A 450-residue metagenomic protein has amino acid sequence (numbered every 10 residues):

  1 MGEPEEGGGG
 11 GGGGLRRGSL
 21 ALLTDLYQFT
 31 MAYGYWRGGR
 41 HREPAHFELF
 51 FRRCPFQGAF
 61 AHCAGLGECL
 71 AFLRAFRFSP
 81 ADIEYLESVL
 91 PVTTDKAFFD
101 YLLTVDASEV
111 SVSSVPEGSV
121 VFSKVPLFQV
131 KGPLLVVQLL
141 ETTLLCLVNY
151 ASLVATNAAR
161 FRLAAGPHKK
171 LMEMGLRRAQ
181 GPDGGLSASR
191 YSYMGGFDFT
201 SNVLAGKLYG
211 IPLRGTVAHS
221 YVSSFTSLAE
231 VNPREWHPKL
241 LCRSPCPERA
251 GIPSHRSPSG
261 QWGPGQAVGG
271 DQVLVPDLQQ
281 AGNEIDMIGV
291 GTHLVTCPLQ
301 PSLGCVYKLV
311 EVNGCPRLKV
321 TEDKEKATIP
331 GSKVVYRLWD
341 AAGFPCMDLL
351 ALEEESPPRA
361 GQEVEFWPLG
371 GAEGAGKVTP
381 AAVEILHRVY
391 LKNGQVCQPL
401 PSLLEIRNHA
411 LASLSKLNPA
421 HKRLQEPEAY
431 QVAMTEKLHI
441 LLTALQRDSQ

Functional and structural regions predicted by a protein language model:
M1-S257, T296-Q450: Ordered alpha/beta subdomains of enzyme catalytic regions
V115, R178-A179, G260-W262, Q266-Q272 (+1 more regions): Glycine-rich beta-to-alpha transition loops that act as phosphate-gripper elements at the mouths of alpha/beta enzyme
S201-N202, G270-E284: Catalytic cores of alpha/beta
G210-P212, G282-M287: Glycine-enriched alpha-helix->loop->beta-strand junction motifs that scaffold or abut catalytic
H255-S257, P264, D286: Hydrophobic beta-strand segments of well-ordered beta-sheets in folded domains
E284-S302: Glycine-rich phosphate-binding active-site loops on the catalytic face of alpha/beta enzymes
